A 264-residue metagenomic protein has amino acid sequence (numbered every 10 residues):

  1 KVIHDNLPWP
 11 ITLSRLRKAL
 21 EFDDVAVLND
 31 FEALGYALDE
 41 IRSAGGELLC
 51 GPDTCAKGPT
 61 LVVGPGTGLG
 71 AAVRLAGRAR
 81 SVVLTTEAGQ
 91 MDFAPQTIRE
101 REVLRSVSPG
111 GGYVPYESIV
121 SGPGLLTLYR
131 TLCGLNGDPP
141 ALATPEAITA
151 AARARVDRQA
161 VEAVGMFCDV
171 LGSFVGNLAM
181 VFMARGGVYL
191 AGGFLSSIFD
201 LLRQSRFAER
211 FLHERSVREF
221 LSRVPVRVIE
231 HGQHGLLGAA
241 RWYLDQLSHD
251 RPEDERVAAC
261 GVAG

Functional and structural regions predicted by a protein language model:
K1-V27, E32-G45, V62, S196-D200: Short beta-strand-loop/turn "lid" adjacent to the catalytic site in phosphate-handling enzymes
S14, A33, T67, R101-E102 (+1 more regions): Residues on a specific face of well-ordered alpha-helices
E21-D23, A56-T60, A184-R185, R223-V224: Short coil/turn connectors at secondary-structure junctions
D24-T54, E146-C168, S173: ATP-dependent carbohydrate kinase catalytic cores
A26, P52, T60-G64, G187-Y189 (+1 more regions): Short glycine-aspartate micro-motif
L38-D39, L75, Y129, L202: Short, flexible helix/strand-to-coil boundary loops that buttress conserved ligand/catalytic motifs in alpha/beta
G45-Y116, F199-L202, F207-L212, S216-L221: Glycine-rich phosphate-binding loop of actin/hexokinase-like ATP-binding domains
E102-G264: ATP-binding/phosphotransfer module of carbohydrate and carboxylate kinases, centering on a glycine-rich
